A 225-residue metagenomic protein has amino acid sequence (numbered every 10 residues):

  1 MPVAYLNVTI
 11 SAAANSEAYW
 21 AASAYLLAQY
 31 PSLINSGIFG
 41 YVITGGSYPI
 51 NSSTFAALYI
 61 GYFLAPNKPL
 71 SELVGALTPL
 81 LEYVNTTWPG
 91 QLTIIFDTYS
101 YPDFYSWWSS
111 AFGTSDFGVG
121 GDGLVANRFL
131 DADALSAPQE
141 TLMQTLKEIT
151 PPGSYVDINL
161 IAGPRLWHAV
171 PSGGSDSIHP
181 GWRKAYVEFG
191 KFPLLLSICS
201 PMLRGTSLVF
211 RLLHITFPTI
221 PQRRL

Functional and structural regions predicted by a protein language model:
M1-L225: Soluble FAD-dependent oxygen oxidases
